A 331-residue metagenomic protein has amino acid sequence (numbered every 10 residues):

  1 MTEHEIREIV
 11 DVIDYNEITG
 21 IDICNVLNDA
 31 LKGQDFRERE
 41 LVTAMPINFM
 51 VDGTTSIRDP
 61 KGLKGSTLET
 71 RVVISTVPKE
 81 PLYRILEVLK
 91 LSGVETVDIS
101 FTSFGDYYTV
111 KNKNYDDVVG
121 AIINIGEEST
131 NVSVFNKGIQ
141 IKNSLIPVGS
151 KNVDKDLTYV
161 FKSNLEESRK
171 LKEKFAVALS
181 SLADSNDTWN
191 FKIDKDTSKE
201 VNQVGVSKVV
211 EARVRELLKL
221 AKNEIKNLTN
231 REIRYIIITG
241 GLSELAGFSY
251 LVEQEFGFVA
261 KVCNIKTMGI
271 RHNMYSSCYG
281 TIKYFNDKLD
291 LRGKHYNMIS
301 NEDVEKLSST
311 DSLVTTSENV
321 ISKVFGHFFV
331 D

Functional and structural regions predicted by a protein language model:
M1, N112-K142, L157: Gly/Thr-rich phosphate-binding beta-strand-loop-beta motif of the actin/hexokinase/Hsp70
M1-A121, N164, A178-N186, I193-D196 (+2 more regions): Nucleotide/phosphate-binding catalytic cleft detector across ATP-hydrolyzing and phosphate-transferring enzymes
L89, L157, A221, I238 (+1 more regions): Residue-level signature of catalytic and energy-coupling elements of molecular machines, predominantly ATP/GTP-dependent
Y115, V252-G257: Short, solvent-exposed amphipathic alpha-helical segments in soluble enzyme and RNA/protein-processing domains
P147-R169: A conserved active-site cap/scaffold subdomain adjacent to cofactor or substrate pockets
V177-L179, E232-V252: Glycine-rich phosphate-binding loops at beta-strand->alpha-helix junctions
L218, K222-Y235: Phosphate/pyrophosphate-binding loops at sites that engage ATP/ADP/AMP, CoA/4′-phosphopantetheine, polyphosphate
N264-L307: Glycine-rich phosphate-binding/hydrolytic loop that grips phosphoryl groups
